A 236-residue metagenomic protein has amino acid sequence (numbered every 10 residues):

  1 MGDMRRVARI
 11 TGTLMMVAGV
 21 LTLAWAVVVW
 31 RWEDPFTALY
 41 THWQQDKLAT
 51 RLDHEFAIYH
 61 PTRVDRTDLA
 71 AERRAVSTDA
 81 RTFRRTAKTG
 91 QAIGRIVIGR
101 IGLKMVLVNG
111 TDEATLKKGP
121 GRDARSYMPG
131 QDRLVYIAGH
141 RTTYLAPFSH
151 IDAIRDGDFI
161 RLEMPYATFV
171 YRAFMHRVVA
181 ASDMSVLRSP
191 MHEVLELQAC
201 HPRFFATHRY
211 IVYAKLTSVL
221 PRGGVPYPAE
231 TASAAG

Functional and structural regions predicted by a protein language model:
D3-I10, M15-G236: Solvent-exposed, non-transmembrane regions of membrane-associated and secreted proteins
